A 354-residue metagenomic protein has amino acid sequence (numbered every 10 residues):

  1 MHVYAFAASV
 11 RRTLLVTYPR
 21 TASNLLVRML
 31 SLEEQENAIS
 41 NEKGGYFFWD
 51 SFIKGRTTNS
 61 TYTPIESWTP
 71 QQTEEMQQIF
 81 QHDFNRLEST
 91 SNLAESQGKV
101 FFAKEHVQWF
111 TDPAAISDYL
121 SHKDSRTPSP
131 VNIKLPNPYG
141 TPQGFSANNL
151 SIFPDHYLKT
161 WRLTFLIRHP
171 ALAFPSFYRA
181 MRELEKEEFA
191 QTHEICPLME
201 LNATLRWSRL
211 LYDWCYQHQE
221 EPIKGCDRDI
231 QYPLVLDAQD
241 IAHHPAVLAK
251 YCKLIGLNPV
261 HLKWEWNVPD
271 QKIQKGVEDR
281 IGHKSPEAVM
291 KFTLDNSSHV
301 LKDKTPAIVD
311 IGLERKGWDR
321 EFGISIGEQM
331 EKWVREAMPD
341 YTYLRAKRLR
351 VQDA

Functional and structural regions predicted by a protein language model:
M1-N92, K99, E105: PAPS-dependent sulfotransferase catalytic core
H2-R12, N258-A354: PAPS-dependent sulfotransferases, especially Golgi type II membrane carbohydrate sulfotransferases
A22-E34, V235-H261, V277-S297: PAPS/PAP-binding and catalytic site of the sulfotransferase fold
L25, M29, W207-C215, K250 (+2 more regions): Amphipathic alpha-helical segments that form well-ordered structural scaffolds and often line/cohere around active
W68-D83, F145, E200-W207, F322-Q329 (+1 more regions): Soluble or luminal CAZymes and related metallo-dependent hydrolases
Q71-Q97, F110, I116-T127, L150-P154: Phosphate-binding/switch loop-helix module in NTP-utilizing enzymes
Q97-F101, R162: Loop/turn-to-beta-strand initiation segments
H106-L262: PAPS-dependent sulfotransferase catalytic domain
